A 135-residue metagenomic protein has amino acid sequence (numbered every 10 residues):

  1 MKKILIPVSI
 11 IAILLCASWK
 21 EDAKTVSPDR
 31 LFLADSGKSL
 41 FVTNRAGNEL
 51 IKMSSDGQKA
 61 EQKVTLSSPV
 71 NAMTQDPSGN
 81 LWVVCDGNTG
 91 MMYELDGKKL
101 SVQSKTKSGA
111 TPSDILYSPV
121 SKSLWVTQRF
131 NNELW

Functional and structural regions predicted by a protein language model:
M1-I4: Positively charged n-region of N-terminal signal peptides that target proteins for export
I6-S9: Short helix-onset patch at the extreme N-terminus, typifying the N->h transition of secretory signal peptides
A12-W135: Predominantly soluble domains enriched in secretory-pathway, periplasmic, or organellar proteins
